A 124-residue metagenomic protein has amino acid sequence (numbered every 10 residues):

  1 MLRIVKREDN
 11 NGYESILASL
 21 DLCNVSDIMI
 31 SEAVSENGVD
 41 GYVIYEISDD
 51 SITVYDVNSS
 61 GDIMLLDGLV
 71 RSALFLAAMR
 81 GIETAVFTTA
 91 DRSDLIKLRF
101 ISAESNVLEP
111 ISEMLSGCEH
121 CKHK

Functional and structural regions predicted by a protein language model:
M1-V25, C118-K124: Short amphipathic alpha-helix that is part of the acyltransferase structural core
R7-E8, V57-N58, F87-R92: Structural motif
D27-G41: Conserved beta-hairpin
S48-D62, E109: Conserved acetyl-CoA binding element of GNAT-fold acetyltransferases
G61-M79: Conserved acetyl-CoA-binding loop-helix of GNAT-fold acetyltransferases
A77-A90: Conserved GNAT acetyl-CoA-binding A-motif
F87-K124: Terminal substrate-recognition subdomain of acyl/acetyltransferases
